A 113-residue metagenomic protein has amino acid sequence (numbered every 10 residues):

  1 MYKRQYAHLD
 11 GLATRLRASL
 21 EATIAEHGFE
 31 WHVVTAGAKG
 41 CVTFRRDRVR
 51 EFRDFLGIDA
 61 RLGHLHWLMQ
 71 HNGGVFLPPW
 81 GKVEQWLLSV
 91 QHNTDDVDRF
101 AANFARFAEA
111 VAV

Functional and structural regions predicted by a protein language model:
M1-Q5: Conserved small/polar residues in nucleotide/adenosyl-binding loops
Y6, D10, F55-A60, V90: Hydrophobic alpha-helical scaffolding
Y6, D10-A13, R17, W67 (+2 more regions): Hydrophobic face of alpha-helices
Y6, I24-H32, W80-V83, V113: Flexible, glycine/charged-enriched surface loops at secondary-structure junctions
G11, N72-V113: PLP-dependent enzyme catalytic core of the Aspartate aminotransferase-like
T14-R17, H27-H66: Conserved PLP-binding catalytic core of the aspartate aminotransferase-like
R15-H27, L65-V75, N103-V111: Generic non-transmembrane alpha-helical segments
